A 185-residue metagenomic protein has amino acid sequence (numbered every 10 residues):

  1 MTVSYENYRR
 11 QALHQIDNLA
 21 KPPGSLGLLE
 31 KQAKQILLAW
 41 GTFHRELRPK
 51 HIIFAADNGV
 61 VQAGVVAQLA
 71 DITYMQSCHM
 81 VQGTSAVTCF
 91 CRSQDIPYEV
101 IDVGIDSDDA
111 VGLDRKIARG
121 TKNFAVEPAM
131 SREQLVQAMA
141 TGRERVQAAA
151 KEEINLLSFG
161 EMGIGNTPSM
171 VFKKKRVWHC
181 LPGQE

Functional and structural regions predicted by a protein language model:
M1-E185: N-terminal loops that bind phosphate or other acidic moieties and the adjacent beta-alpha structural core
